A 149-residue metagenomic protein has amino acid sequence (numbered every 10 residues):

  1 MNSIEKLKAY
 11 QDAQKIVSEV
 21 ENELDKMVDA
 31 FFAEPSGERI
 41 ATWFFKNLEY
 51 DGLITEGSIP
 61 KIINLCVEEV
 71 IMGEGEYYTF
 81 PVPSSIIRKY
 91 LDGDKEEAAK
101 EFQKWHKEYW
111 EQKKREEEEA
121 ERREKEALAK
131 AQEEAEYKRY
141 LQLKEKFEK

Functional and structural regions predicted by a protein language model:
M1, A13-Q14, D25, D51 (+3 more regions): Low-complexity, intrinsically disordered short peptide segments enriched in small/polar/basic residues
M1-I4, E145-K149: Short intrinsically disordered terminal tails
S3-L7, Q11, S18, N22 (+1 more regions): Basic, mixed-charge low-complexity alpha-helical segments
K6-E38, K95: Long amphipathic alpha-helices with heptad-repeat character, especially coiled-coil-forming segments used
F32-E116: Acidic, low-complexity, intrinsically disordered interaction modules
W105-F147: Charge-rich, low-complexity alpha-helical coiled-coil segments
